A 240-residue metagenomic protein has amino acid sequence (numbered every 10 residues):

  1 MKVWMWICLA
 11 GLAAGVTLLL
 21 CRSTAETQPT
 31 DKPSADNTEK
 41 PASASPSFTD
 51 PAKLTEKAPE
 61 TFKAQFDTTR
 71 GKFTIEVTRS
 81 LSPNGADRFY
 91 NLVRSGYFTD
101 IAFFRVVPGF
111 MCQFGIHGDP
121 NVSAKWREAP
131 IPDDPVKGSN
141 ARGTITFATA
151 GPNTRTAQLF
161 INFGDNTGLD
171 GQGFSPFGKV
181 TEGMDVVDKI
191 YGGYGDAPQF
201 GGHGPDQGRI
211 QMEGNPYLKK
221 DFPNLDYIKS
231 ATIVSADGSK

Functional and structural regions predicted by a protein language model:
K2-K240: Cyclophilin-like peptidyl-prolyl cis-trans isomerases
